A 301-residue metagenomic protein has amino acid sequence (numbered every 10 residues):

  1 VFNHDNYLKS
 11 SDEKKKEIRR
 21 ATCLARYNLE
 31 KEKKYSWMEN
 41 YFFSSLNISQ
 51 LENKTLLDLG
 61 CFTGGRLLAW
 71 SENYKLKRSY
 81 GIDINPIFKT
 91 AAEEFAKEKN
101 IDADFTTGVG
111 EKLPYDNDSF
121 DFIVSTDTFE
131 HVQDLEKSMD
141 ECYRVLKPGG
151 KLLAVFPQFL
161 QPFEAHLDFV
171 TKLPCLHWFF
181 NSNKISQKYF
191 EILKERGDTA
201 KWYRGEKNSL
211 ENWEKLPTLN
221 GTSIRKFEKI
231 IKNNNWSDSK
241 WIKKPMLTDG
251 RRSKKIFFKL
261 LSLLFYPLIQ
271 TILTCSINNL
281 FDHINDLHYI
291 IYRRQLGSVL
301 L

Functional and structural regions predicted by a protein language model:
V1-L24: N-terminal, positively charged/glycine-rich alpha-helical extensions of SAM-dependent methyltransferases
H4-Y7, A21, E136-K137, K151-L301: S-adenosyl-L-methionine-dependent methyltransferase catalytic module, highlighting the catalytic core
K33-E52, A69: Conserved alpha-helix/loop element of class I SAM-dependent methyltransferases that forms part of the SAM/SAH-binding
K54-F62: Conserved class I S-adenosyl-L-methionine
G65-E111: Class I SAM-dependent methyltransferase SAM/SAH-binding core
E111-F122: A short acidic, Gly/Pro-enriched loop at the edge of an enzyme's catalytic core that lines a small-molecule cofactor
S125-T128: A short beta-strand submotif of the Rossmann-like class I SAM-dependent methyltransferase core that lines
E136-P148: A short glycine-rich, Lys/Arg-flanked "PGG" loop and its adjoining helix->strand segment in the class I
